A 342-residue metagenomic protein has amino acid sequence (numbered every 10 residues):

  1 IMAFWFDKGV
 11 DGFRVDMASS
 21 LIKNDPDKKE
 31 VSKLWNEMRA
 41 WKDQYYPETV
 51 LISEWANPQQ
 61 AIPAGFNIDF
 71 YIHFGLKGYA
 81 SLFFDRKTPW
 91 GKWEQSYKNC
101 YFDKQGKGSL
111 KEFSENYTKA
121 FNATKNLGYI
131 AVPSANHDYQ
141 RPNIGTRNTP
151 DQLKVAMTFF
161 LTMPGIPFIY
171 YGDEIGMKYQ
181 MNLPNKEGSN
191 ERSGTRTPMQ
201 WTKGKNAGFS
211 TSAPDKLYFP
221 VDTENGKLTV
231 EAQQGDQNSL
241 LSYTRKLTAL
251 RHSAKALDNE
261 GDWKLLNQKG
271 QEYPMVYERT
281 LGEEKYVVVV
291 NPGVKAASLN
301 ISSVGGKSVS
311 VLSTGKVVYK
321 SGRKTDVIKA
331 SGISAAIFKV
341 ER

Functional and structural regions predicted by a protein language model:
I1-F13: An active-site-proximal structural segment forming one wall of the substrate-binding cleft that immediately precedes
V10, A18, G165-I166: A structural motif
R14-K125, I130, N148-P150, T158-F159 (+4 more regions): Active-site-proximal helices and loops of the catalytic beta/alpha 8
D43-Y45, G65, G91-W93, E112-E115 (+3 more regions): Loop/helix patches that line or flank the sugar-binding groove of alpha-linked glycan CAZymes
E54, S134, V311-T314: Conserved beta-strand termini and adjacent loop/short-helix elements that scaffold enzyme active sites in alpha/beta
A296-V317: Beta-strand-rich binding/interaction modules
K320-R342: C-terminal beta-strand-rich structural cap/linker in extracellular carbohydrate-active enzymes
